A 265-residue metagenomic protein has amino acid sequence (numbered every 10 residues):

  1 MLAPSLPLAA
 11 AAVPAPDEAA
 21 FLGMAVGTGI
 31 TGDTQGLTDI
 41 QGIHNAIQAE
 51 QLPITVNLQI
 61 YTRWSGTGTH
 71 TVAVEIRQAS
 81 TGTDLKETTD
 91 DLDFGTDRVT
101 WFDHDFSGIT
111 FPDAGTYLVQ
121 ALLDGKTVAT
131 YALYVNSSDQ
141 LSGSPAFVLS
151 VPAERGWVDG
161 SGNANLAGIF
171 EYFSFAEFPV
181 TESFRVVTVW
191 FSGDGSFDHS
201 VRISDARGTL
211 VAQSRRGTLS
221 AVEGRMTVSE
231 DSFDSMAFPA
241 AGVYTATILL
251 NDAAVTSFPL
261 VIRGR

Functional and structural regions predicted by a protein language model:
L6-A9, V13-R265: Contiguous segments within soluble domain cores/interaction surfaces
